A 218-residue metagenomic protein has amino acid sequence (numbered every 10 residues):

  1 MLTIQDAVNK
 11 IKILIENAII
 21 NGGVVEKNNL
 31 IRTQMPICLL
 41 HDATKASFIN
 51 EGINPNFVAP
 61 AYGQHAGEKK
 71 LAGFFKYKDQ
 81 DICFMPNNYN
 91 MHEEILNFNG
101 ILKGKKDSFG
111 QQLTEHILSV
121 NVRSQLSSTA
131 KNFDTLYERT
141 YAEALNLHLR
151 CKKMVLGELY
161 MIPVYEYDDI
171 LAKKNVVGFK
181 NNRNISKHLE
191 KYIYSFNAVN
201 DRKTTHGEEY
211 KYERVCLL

Functional and structural regions predicted by a protein language model:
M1-A72, K78: Interdomain/boundary linker segments immediately adjacent to catalytic/signaling cores
K10, Q111-S119: Short coil-to-beta-strand
A59-L113: Active-site metal-binding core of divalent-cation-utilizing nuclease and nuclease-like domains
I82, H116-S124, T140: Conserved catalytic cores of phosphodiester-cleaving nucleases, focusing on short active-site segments
R123-T135: Surface-exposed cleft-lining segments at the edges of enzyme active sites
T135-R150: Short, charged, amphipathic alpha-helix that recurs within catalytic cores of restriction-modification and other
L149-D169: Nucleic-acid nuclease catalytic cores
D168-L218: Non-catalytic C-terminal interaction segments of nucleic acid-processing enzymes
